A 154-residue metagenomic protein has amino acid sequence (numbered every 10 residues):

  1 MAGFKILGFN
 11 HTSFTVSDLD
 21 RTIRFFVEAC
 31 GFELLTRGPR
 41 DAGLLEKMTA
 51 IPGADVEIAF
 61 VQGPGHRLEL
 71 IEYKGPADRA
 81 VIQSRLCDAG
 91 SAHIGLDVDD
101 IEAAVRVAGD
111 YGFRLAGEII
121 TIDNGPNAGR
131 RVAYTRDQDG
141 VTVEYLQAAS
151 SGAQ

Functional and structural regions predicted by a protein language model:
M1-K5, F14, R37, F60 (+1 more regions): Vicinal oxygen chelate
G8, D55, G90, G129: Exposed loop/turn and edge beta-strand positions of beta-sandwich/beta-sheet ligand-binding modules
F9, V61, L68-I71, S91 (+1 more regions): Short, structured motif recognition centered on aromatic/hydrophobic residues
T15-G65, A103, D110, D123-A128 (+1 more regions): Core segments of cupin and vicinal oxygen chelate
A42-K47, A77-I82, N124, A153-Q154: A short, acidic/glycine-rich surface segment
I82-C87, A104-R106: Long, charged/polar, surface-exposed segments that mediate recognition or autoinhibition
Q83, S91-L96: Short secondary-structure subsegments characteristic of cysteine-rich extracellular domains
